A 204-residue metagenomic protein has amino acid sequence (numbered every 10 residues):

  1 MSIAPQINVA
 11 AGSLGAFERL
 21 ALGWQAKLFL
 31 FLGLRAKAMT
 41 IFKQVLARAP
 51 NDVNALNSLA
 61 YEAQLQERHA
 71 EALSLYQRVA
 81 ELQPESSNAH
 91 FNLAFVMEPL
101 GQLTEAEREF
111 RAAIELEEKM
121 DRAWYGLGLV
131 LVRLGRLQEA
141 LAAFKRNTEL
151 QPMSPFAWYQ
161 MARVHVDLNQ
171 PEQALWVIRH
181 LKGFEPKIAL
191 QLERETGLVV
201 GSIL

Functional and structural regions predicted by a protein language model:
S2-I7, F31-Q44, L65-R78, P99-A112 (+3 more regions): Structural signature of tandem alpha-helical TPR/SEL1-like repeats, specifically the intra-repeat loop/turn
L14, R48, L82, L116 (+2 more regions): Structural marker of alpha-solenoid helical repeat scaffolds
A16-R48, N54, S58-E67: Alpha-helical segment of the N-proximal tetratricopeptide repeat
E18-R19, V53-N54, S87-N88, D121-R122 (+2 more regions): Helix-start (N-cap) detector for alpha-helical repeat units in TPR-like alpha-solenoids, especially tetratricopeptide
W24, S58, N92, G126 (+2 more regions): Canonical tetratricopeptide repeat
L28, E62, V96, V130 (+2 more regions): TPR/TPR-like alpha-solenoid repeats
Y159-D167, I188-L204: TPR/TPR-like alpha-solenoid helical repeat scaffolds
